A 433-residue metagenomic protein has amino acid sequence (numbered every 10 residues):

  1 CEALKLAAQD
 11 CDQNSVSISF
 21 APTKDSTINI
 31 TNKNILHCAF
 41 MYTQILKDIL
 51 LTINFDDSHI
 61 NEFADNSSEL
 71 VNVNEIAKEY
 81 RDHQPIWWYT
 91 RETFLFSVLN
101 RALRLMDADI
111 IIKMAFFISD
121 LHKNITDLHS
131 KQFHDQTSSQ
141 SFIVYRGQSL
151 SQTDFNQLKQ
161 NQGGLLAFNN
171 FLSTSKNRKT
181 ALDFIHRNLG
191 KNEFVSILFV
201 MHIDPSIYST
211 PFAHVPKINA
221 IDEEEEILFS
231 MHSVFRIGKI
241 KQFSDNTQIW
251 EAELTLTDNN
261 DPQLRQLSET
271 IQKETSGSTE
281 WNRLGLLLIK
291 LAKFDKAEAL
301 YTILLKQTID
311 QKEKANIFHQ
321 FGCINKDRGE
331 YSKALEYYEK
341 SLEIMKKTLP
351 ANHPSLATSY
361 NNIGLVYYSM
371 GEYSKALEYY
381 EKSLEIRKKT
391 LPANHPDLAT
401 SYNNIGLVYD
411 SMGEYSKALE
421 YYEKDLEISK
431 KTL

Functional and structural regions predicted by a protein language model:
C1-K347, S355-Y368, E378, N403-L407: Mono-ADP-ribosyltransferase
K273, D310, L349-N352, L391-N394 (+1 more regions): Short coil/turn linker motifs that delimit alpha-helical repeat modules in TPR/alpha-solenoid proteins
I303-K306, L342-K347, L384-K389, L426-K430: Amphipathic alpha-helical segments of tetratricopeptide repeats
G329, N352-P354, G371, N394-H395: Alpha-helix boundary/capping segments in eukaryotic regulatory proteins
A334, K346-T348, A418, K430-T432: Polar, glycosylation-prone regions of secreted, cell-surface, and some intracellular proteins
E336, E343, A357, E378 (+5 more regions): Acidic, glycine-centered low-complexity repeats within long intrinsically disordered regions
K347-T348, M370, T390, M412 (+1 more regions): Glycine-centered coil turns and helix-coil junctions that link the paired helices within alpha-helical repeat units
